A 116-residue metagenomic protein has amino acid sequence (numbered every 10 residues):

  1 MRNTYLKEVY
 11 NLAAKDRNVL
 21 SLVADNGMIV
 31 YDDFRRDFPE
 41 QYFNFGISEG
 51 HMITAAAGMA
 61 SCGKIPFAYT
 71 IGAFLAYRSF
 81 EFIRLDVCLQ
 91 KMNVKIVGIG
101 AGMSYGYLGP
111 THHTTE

Functional and structural regions predicted by a protein language model:
M1-E116: Thiamine diphosphate
